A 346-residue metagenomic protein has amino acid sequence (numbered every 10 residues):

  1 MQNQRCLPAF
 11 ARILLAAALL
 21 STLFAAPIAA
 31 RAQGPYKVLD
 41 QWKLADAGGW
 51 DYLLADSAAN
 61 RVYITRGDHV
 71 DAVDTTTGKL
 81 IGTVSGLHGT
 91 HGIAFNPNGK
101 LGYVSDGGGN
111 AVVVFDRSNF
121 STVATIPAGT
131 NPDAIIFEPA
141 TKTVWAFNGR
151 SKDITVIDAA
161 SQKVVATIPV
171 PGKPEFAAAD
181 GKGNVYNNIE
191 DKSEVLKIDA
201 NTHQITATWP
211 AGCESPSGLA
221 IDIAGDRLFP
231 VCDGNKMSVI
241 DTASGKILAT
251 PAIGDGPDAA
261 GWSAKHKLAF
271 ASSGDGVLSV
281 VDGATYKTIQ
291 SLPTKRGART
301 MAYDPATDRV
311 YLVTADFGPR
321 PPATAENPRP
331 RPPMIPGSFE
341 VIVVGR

Functional and structural regions predicted by a protein language model:
M1-F10: N-terminal secretory signal peptides that target proteins for export/translocation
A11-A26: Bacterial N-terminal signal peptides
L23, P27-R346: Predominantly soluble domains enriched in secretory-pathway, periplasmic, or organellar proteins
